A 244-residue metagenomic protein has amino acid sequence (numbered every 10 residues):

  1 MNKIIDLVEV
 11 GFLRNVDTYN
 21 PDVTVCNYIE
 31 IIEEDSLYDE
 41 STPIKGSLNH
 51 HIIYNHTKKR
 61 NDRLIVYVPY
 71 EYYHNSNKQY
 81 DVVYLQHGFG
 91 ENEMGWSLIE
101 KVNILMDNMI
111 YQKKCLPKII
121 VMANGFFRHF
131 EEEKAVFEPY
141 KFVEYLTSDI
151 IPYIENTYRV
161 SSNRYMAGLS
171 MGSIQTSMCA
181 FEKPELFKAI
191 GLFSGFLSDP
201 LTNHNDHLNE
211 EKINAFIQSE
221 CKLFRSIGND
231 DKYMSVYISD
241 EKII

Functional and structural regions predicted by a protein language model:
M1-I244: Non-catalytic cap/lid and distal C-terminal segments of serine-dependent acyl enzymes
